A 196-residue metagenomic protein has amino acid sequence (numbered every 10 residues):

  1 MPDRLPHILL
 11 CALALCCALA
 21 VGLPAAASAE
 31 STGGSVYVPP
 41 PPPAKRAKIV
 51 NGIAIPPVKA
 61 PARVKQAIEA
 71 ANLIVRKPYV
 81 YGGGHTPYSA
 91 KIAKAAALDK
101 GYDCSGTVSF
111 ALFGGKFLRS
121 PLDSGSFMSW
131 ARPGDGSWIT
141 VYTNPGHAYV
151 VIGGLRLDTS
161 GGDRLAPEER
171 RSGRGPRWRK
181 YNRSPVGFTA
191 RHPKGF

Functional and structural regions predicted by a protein language model:
M1, L19, G34-S35: Residue-level detector of alpha-helical hydrophobic segments embedded in or interacting with membranes
M1-A12: Bacterial N-terminal signal peptides that target proteins for export
L5, G83-H85, S126, A131: Solvent-exposed, flexible loop/coil residues
L13, A18-L19, G106: Residue-level detector of bioactive/disordered segments in secreted/extracellular proteins and virion assembly
C17-A27: C-terminal segment of classical bacterial N-terminal signal peptides
E30-S105, F113-G115, G136-S137, Y142-P145 (+2 more regions): N-terminal capping segments
I68, Y102-S105, S109-F196: ...with weaker cross-activation on analogous glycine-rich loops/strands in unrelated enzymes
